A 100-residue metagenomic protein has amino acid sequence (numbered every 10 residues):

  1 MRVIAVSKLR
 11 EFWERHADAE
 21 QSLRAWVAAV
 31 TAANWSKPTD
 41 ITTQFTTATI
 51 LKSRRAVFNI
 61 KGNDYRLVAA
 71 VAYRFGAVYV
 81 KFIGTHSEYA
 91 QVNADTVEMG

Functional and structural regions predicted by a protein language model:
M1-D64, A72-A77, H86-G100: Basic, Lys/Arg-enriched alpha-helical interface segments
